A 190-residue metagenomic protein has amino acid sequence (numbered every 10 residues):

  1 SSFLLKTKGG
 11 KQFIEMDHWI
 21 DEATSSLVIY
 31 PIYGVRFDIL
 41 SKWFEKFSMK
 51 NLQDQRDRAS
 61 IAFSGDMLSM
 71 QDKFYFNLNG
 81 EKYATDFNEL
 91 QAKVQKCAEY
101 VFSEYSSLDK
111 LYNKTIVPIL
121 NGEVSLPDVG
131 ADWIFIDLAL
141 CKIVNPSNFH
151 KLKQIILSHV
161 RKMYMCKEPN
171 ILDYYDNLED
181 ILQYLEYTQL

Functional and structural regions predicted by a protein language model:
L4-L190: Intrinsically disordered, low-complexity regulatory regions enriched in serine/threonine/proline and acidic residues
